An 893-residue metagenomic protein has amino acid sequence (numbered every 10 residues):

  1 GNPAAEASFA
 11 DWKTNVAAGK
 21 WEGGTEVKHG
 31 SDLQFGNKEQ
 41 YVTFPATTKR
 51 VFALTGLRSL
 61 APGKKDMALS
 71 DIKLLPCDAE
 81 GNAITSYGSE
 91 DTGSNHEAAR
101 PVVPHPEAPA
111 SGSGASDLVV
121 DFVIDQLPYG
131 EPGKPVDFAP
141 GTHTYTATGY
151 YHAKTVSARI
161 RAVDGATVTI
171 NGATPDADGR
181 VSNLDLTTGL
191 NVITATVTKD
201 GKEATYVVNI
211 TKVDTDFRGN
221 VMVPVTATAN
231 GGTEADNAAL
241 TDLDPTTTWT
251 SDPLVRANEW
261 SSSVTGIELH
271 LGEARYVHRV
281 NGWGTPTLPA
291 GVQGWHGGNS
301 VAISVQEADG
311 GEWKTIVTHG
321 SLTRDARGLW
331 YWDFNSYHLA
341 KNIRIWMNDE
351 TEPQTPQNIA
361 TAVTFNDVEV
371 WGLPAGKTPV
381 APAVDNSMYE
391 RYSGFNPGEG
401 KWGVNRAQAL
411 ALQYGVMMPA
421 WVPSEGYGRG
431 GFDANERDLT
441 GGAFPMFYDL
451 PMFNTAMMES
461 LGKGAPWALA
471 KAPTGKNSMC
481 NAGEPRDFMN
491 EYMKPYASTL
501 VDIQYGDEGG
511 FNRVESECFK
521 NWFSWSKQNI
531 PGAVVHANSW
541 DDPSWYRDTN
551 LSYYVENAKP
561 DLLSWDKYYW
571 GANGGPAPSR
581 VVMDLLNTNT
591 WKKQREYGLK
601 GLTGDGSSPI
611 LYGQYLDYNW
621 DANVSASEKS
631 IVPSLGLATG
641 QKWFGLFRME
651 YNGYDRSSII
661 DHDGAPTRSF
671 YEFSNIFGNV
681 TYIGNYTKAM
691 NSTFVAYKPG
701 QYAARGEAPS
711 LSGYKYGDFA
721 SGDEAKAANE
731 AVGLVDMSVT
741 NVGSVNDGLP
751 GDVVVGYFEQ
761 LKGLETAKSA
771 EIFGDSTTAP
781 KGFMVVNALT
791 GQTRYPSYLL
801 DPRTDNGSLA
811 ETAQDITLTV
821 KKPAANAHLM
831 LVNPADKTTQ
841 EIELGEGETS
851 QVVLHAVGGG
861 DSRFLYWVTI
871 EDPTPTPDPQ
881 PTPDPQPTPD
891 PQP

Functional and structural regions predicted by a protein language model:
G1-T14, F35-P104, D244-T315, R324-D385: Aromatic, loop-rich ligand-recognition surfaces of beta-strand-rich domains
P101-G219: Beta-rich interaction/scaffold domains
A407-A468, L563: Catalytic domains of carbohydrate-active enzymes, especially glycoside hydrolases
F488-S516, W522, N550-L551, E556-A572: Active-site groove signature of glycoside hydrolases
K592-S627, I631: Active-site clefts of carbohydrate-active enzymes
N623-T681, F694-S710: Aromatic/acidic polysaccharide-binding cleft in carbohydrate-active enzymes
A704-P823: Carbohydrate-binding surface patches
E843-P873: C-terminal beta-strand-rich structural cap/linker in extracellular carbohydrate-active enzymes
